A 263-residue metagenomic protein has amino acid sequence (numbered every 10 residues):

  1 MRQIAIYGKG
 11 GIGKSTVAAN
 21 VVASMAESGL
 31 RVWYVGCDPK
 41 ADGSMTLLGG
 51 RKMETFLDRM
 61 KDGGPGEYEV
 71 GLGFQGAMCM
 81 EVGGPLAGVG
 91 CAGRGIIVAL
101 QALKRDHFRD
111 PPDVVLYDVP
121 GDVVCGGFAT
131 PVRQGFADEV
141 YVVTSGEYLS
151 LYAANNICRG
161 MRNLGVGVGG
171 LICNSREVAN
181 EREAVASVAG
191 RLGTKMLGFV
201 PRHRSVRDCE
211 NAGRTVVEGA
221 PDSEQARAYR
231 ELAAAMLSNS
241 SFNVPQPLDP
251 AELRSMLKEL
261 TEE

Functional and structural regions predicted by a protein language model:
R2-P39: Walker A/P-loop phosphate-binding motif and the immediately C-terminal alpha-helix
G10, G43, M80, A99 (+4 more regions): Residue-level signature of catalytic and energy-coupling elements of molecular machines, predominantly ATP/GTP-dependent
A23-E27, Q101, T130, R159: Short, well-ordered alpha-helices that flank and scaffold nucleotide-derived cofactor binding pockets
S24-V82: N-terminal phosphate/diphosphate-binding loop that engages ATP/GTP or pyrophosphate donors across diverse enzyme folds
G83-R94: Flexible beta-alpha connector loops of hexameric P-loop NTPases
R105-V114, V119-A212: Conserved catalytic-core segment of NTP-binding enzymes
A212-R227: C-terminal boundary of histidine-terminating zinc-finger modules
E231-A235, V244-E263: A short, charged, Gly/Pro-tolerant segment at domain boundaries
